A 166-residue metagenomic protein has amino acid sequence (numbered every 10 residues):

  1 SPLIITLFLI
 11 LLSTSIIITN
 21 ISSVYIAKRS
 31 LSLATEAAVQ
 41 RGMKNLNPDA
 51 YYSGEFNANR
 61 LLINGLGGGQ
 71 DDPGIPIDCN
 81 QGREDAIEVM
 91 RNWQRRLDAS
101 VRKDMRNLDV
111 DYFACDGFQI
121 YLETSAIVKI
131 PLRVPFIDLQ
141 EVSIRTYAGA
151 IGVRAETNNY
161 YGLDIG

Functional and structural regions predicted by a protein language model:
S1-N80: Alpha-helical assembly-interface signal, strongest on the long, hydrophobic N-terminal helix that forms
N47-G166: Short, conserved structural patches
